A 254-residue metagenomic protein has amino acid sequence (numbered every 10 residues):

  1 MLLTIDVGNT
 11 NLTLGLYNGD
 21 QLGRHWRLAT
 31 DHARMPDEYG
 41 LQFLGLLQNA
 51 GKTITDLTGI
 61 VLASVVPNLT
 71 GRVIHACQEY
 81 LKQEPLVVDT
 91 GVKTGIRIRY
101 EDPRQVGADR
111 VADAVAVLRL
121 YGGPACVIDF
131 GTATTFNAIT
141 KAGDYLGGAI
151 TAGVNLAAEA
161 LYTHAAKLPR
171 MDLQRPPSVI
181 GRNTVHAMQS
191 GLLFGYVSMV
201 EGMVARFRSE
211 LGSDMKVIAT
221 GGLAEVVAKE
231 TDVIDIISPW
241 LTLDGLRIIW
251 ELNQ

Functional and structural regions predicted by a protein language model:
L2-D6, V61, A125-D129, I218: Short glycine-aspartate micro-motif
L2-G45, G143-R170, Q174-R175: Short glycine-rich, Thr/Ser-proximal phosphate-binding strand/loop in the N-terminal lobe of ATP-dependent enzymes
L2-T4, T30, A158-Q254: ATP-binding/phosphotransfer module of carbohydrate and carboxylate kinases, centering on a glycine-rich
T10-L12, T134, E225: Glycine-centered loop/turn positions within well-structured domains that cap or flank conserved ligand/cofactor-binding
E38-A50, M199, M203-V204: Short, well-ordered amphipathic alpha-helical segments that serve as non-catalytic structural scaffolds within diverse
A50-Q105, A142-G148, G153-V154, R182-L193 (+3 more regions): Short beta-strand-loop/turn "lid" adjacent to the catalytic site in phosphate-handling enzymes
A50-T55, L120-G122, E210-S213: Glycine-rich phosphate-binding loop signature in dinucleotide/nucleotide-binding domains
Q83-V87, V92, I96-H164, L193-V204 (+2 more regions): Phosphate-binding/catalytic loop of phosphoryl-transfer enzymes
